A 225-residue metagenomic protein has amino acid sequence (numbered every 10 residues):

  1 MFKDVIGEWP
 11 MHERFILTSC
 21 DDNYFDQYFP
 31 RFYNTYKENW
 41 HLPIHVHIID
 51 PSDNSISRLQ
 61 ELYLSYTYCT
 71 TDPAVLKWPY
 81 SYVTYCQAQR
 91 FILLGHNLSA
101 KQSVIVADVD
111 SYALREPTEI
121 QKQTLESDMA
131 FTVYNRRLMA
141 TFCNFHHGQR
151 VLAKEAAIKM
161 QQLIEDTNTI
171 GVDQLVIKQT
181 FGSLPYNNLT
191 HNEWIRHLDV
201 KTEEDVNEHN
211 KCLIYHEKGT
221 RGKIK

Functional and structural regions predicted by a protein language model:
M1-K77, S99-A100, V151, E208 (+2 more regions): N-terminal anchoring/stem segment of glycosyltransferases
F25, W78-A88: A short, glycine-/small-residue-rich helix N-cap motif at loop->alpha-helix starts within glycosyltransferase
I48-S55, A113-P117, E193: Short, polar loop motifs at secondary-structure junctions
Y85-R137: GT-A fold catalytic core of metal-dependent nucleotide-sugar glycosyltransferases, centered on the diacidic
L93, M129, F142-N144, V176 (+1 more regions): Conserved hydrophobic/aromatic beta-strand scaffold that supports enzyme active sites
A130-N144, D166-T169: A recurrent flexible, glycine/aromatic-enriched loop bordering the glycosyltransferase active site that acts as
H147-K225: Catalytic core and acceptor-binding pocket of nucleotide-sugar-dependent glycosyltransferases
